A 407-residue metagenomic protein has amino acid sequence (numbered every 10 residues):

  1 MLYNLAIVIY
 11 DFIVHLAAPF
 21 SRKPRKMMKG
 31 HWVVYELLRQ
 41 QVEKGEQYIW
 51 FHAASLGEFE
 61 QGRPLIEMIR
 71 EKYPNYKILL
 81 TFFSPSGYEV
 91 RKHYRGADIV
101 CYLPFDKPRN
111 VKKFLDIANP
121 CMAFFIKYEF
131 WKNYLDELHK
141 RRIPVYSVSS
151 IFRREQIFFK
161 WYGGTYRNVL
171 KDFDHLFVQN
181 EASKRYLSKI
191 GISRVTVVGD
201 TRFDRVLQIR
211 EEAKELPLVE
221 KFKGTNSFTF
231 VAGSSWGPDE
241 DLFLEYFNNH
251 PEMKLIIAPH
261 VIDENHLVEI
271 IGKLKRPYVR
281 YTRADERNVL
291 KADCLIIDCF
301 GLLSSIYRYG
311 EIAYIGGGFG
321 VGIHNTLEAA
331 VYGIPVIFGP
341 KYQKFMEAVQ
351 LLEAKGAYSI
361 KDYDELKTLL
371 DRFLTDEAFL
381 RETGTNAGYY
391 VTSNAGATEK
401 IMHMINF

Functional and structural regions predicted by a protein language model:
M1-F407: Nucleotide-activated sugar donor-binding and catalytic core shared by glycosyltransferases and related lipid-linked
